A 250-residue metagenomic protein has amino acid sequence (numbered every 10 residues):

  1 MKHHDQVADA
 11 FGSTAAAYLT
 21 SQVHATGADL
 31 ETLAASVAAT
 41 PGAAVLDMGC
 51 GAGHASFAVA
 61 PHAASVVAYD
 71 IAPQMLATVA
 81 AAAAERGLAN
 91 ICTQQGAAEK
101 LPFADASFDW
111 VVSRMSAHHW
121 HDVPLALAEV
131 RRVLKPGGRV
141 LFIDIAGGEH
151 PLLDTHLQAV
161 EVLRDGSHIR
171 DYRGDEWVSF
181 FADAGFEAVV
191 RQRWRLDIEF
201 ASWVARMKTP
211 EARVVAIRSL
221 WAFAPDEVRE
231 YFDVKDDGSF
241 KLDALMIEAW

Functional and structural regions predicted by a protein language model:
M1-T40, H54-A58, M75-T78, S202-A205: Conserved class I S-adenosyl-L-methionine
L46-M48, A52-K100: Class I SAM-dependent methyltransferase SAM/SAH-binding core
E99-W110: A short acidic, Gly/Pro-enriched loop at the edge of an enzyme's catalytic core that lines a small-molecule cofactor
D109-D122: A short SAM/SAH-binding and catalytic strip from SAM-dependent methyltransferases
P124-P136: A short glycine-rich, Lys/Arg-flanked "PGG" loop and its adjoining helix->strand segment in the class I
L141-L163: Conserved class I S-adenosyl-L-methionine
R170-A184: Short alpha-helix
A188-W250: Conserved Class I S-adenosyl-L-methionine
